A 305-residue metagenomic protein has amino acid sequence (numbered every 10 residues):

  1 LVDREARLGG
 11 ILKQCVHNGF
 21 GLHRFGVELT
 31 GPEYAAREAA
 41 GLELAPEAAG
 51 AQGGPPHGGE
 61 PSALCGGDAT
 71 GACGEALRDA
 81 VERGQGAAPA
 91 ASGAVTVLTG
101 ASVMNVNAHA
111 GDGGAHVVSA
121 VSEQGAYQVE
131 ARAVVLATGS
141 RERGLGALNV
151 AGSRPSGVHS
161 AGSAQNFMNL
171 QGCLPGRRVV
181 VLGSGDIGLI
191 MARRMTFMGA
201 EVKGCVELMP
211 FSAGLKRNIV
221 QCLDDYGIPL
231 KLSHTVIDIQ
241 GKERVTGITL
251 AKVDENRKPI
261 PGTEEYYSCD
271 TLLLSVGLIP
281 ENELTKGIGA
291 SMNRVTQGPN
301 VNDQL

Functional and structural regions predicted by a protein language model:
L1-L305: Residues forming the flavin
